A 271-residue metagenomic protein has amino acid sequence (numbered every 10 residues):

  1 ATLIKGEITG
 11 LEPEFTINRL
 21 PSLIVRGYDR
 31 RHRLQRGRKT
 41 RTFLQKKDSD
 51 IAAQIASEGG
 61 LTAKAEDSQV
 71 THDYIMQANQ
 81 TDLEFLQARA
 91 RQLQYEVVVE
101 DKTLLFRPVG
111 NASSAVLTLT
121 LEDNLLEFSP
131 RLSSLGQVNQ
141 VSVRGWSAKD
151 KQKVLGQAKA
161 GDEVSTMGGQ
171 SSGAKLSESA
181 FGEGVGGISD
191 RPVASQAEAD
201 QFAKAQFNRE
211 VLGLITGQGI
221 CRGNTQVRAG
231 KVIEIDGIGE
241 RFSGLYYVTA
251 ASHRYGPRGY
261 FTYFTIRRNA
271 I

Functional and structural regions predicted by a protein language model:
A1-T62, I75: Surface-exposed cap/loop segments at beta↔alpha junctions
T2-E7, I24, T40, V116-T118 (+3 more regions): Well-ordered beta-strand positions in beta-sheet-rich domains
I4-E14, V109-S113, Y246-P257: Short, compositionally biased
G10, G27-D29, P108-G110, G145-S147 (+2 more regions): Flexible glycine-/small-residue-rich
S22, G27-R31, A65-S129, L135: Short beta-strand-centered interaction patches in the first periplasmic/extracellular domains of large envelope
K46-S57, T81-Q87, R91, V141-S142: Polar, S/T/G-rich
L126-I271: An acidic/polar, Gly/Ser/Thr-rich interaction patch typically located in mid-to-C-terminal regions of proteins
